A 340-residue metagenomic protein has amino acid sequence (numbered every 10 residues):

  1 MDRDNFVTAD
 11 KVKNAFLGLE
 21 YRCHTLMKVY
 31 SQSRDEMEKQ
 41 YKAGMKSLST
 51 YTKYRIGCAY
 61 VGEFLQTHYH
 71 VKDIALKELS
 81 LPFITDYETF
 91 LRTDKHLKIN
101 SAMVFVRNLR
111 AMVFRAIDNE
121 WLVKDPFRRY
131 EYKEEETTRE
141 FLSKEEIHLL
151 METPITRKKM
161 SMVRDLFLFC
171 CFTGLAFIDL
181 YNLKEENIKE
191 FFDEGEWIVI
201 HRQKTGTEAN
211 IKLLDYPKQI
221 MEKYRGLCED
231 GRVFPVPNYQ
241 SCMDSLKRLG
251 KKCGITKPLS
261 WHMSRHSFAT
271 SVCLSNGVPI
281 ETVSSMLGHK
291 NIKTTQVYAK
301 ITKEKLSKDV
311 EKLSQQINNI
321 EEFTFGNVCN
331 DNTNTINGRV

Functional and structural regions predicted by a protein language model:
G57-T67, T93-F127, I178: N-terminal DNA-binding recognition helix of tyrosine site-specific recombinases/integrases
I99, M103-F105, L122, P126-F177: Basic, Lys/Arg- and aromatic-enriched nucleic-acid-binding interface segment
E136, Q203-E222, C228-R248, S260: C-terminal catalytic core of Y-nucleophile DNA break-rejoin enzymes
T137-E140, E146, N182-I220: Conserved tyrosine-mediated DNA breakage-rejoining catalytic core shared by Y-recombinases
F141, R202-G206, Y239, L287-K312: Catalytic-site neighborhood detector that most strongly recognizes the C-terminal catalytic loop/helix of tyrosine
R157, G226-R232, V236, D244-S285: Short, basic (Lys/Arg/His-rich) helix/loop patches that form interaction surfaces in the mid-to-C-terminal regions
L168, F172, I178-D179, S267-K290 (+1 more regions): C-terminal catalytic core of tyrosine-transesterase DNA break-rejoin enzymes
L313-V340: C-terminal secondary-structure termini that scaffold catalytic or DNA-interacting sites
